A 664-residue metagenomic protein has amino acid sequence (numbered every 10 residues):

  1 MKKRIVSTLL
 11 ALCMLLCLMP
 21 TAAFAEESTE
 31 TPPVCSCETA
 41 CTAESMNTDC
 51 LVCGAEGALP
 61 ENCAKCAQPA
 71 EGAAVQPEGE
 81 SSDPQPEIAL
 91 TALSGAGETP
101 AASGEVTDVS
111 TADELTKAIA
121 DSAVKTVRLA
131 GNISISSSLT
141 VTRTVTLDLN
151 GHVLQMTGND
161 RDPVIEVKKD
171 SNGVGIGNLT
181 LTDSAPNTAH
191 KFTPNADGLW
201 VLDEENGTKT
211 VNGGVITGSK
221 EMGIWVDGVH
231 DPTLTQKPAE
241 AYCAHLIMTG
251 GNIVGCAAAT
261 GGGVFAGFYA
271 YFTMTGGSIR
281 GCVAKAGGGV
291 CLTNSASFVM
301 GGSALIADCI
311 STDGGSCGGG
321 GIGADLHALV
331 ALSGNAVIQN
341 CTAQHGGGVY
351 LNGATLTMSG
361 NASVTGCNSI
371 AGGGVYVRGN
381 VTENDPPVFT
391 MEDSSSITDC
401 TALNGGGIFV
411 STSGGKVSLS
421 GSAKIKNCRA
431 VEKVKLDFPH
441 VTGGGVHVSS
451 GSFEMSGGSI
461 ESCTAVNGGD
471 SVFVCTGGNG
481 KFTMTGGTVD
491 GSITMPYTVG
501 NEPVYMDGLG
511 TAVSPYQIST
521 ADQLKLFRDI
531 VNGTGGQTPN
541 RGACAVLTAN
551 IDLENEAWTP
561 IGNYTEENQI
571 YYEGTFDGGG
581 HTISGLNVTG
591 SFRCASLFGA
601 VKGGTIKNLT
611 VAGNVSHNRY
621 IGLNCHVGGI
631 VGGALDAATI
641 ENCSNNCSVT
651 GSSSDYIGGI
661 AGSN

Functional and structural regions predicted by a protein language model:
M1-I5: Positively charged n-region of N-terminal signal peptides that target proteins for export
L10-P20: Bacterial N-terminal signal peptides
L18-E30: Sec-dependent signal peptide cleavage junction
S28-S81, T485-G486, E502: Thrombospondin type-1
E38-A40, E44, C53-E56, C66-P69 (+15 more regions): General secretory precursor processing signal
P86-K209, K220-V229, Q236-P238, C243 (+10 more regions): Surface-exposed repetitive/solenoidal architectures
L246-M248, I253-C256, V264-A266, F272-M274 (+29 more regions): Fold-core signature of tandem repeat domains
A258-T260, A284-A286, S316-C317, A343-H345 (+7 more regions): Short, solvent-exposed linear patches
